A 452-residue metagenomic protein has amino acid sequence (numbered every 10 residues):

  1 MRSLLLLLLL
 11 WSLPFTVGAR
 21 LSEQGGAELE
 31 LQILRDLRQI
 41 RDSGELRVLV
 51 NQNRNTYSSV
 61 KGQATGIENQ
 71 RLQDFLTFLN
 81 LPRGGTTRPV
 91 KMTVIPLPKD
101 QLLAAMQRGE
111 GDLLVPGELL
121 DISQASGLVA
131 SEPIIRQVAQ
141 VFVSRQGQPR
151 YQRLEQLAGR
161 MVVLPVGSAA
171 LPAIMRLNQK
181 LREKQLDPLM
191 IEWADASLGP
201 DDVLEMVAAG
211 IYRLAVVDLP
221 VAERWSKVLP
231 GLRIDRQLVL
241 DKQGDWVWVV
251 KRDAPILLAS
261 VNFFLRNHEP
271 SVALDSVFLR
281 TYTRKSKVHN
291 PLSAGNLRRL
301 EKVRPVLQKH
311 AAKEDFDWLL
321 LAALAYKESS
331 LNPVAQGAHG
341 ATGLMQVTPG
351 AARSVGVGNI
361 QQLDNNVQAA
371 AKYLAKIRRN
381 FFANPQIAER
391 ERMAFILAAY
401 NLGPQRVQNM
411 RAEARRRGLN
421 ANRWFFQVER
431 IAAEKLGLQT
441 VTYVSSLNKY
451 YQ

Functional and structural regions predicted by a protein language model:
R20-Q39, G66-L79, R145-L171, L219 (+4 more regions): Extended ligand-binding regions for polar small-molecule ligands
L21-I122, S126, W193-L198, V261: Extracytoplasmic small-molecule ligand-binding "clamshell" domains of the periplasmic binding protein/Venus flytrap
R47-T56, K61-P82, L119, V138-L198 (+1 more regions): Bilobed "Venus flytrap"/periplasmic-binding protein-like clamshell domains and structurally analogous long
N55, T65, Q73, G84-Q156 (+5 more regions): Acidic, polar ligand-binding/catalytic clefts
F75, M106-Q107, L157, V203-A208 (+5 more regions): Hydrophobic residues within well-ordered alpha-helices
V249-V250, E391-Q452: Catalytic and substrate-binding regions of cell-wall glycan-acting enzymes that process beta-1,4-linked
Y282-S330, D364-V367, F381-P385: Export/targeting segments at the very N-terminus of extracytoplasmic proteins
V334-G358, L363-K376, N422-R423, L447: Substrate-binding/active-site groove segments that recognize and process beta-1,4-linked N-acetyl-hexosamine
